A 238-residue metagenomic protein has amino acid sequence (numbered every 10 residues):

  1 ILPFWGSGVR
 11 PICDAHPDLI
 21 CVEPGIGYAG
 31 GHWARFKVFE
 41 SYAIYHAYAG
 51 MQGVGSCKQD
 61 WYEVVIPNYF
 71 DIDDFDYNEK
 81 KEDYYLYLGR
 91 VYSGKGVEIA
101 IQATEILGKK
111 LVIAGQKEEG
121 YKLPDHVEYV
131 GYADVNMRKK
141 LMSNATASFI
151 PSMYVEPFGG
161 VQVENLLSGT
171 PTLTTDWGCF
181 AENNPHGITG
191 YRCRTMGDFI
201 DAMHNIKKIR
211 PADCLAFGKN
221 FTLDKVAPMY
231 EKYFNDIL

Functional and structural regions predicted by a protein language model:
I1-L238: Catalytic cores of nucleotide-sugar-dependent glycosyltransferases that transfer UDP/GDP/TDP-activated
